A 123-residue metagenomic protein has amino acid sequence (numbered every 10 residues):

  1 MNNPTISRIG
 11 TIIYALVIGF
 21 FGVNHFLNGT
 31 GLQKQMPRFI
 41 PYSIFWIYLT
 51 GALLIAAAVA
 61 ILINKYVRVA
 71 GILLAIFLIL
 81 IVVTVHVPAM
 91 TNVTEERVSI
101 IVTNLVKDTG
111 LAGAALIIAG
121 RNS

Functional and structural regions predicted by a protein language model:
M1-L27, W46-A52, A56, I63-S123: Extended, low-polarity transmembrane helix blocks
I9, N28-P41: Short juxtamembrane and helix-loop transition motifs at transmembrane-helix boundaries in membrane proteins
R38, Y42, L62-K65: Membrane-interface junctions
